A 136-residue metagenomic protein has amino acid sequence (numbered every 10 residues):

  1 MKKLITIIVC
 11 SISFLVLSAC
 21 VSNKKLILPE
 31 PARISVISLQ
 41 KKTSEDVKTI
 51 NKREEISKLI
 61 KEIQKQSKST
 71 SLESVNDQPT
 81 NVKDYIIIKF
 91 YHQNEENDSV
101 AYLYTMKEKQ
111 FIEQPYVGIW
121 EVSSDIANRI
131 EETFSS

Functional and structural regions predicted by a protein language model:
M1-I5: Positively charged n-region of N-terminal signal peptides that target proteins for export
V16-A19: C-terminal motif of bacterial Sec signal peptides marking the signal peptidase cleavage site
V21-N23: Bacterial signal peptide processing site
L26-P31: Surface-exposed beta-loop interaction hotspot
L39-S74: Post-signal-peptide N-terminal segment of Sec-exported extracytoplasmic proteins
S69-K109: Short, structured surface segments that line ligand/substrate-binding pockets
H92-S136: Short, well-ordered, aromatic-rich surface patches in folded extracellular/luminal domains
